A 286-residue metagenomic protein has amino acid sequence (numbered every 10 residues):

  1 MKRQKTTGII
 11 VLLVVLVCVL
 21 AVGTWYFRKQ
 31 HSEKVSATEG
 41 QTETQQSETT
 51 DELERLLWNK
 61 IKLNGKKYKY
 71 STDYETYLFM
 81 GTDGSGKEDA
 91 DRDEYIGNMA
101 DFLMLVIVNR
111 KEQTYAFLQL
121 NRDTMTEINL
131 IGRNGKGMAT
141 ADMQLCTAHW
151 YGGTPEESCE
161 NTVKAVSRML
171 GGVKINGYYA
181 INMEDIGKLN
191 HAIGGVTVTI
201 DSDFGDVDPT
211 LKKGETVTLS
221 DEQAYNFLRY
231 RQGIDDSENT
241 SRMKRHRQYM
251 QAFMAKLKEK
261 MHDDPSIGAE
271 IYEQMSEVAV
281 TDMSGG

Functional and structural regions predicted by a protein language model:
Q4, I10, A21-G286: Non-catalytic, solvent-exposed segments at the cell envelope interface
L13-C18: Hydrophobic helical h-region of N-terminal Sec-dependent signal peptides in bacterial secretory/periplasmic proteins
